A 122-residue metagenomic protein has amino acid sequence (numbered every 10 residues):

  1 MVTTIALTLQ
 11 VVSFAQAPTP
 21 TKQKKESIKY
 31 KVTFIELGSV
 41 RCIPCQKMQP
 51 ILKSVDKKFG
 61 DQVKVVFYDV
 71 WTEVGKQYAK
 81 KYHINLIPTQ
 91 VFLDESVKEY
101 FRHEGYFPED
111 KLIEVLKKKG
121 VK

Functional and structural regions predicted by a protein language model:
V2-Q10: Bacterial N-terminal signal peptides
Q16-V32, K76: A short beta-strand-turn-helix
K31-T33, L37-R41, L86: Short pre-active-site segment immediately N-terminal to redox-active cysteine/selenocysteine motifs in thiol-based
L37, D61-G75: Thiol-based oxidoreductase modules, predominantly thioredoxin-like and allied folds used for disulfide exchange
C42-C45, Q90: The canonical Cys-X-X-Cys-His
Q46-K58: Typically the conserved alpha-helix immediately C-terminal to a functionally engaged Cys/Sec in thioredoxin-like
L86, V91-K122: Non-catalytic, surface beta->alpha helical segment in thiol-disulfide oxidoreductase systems
